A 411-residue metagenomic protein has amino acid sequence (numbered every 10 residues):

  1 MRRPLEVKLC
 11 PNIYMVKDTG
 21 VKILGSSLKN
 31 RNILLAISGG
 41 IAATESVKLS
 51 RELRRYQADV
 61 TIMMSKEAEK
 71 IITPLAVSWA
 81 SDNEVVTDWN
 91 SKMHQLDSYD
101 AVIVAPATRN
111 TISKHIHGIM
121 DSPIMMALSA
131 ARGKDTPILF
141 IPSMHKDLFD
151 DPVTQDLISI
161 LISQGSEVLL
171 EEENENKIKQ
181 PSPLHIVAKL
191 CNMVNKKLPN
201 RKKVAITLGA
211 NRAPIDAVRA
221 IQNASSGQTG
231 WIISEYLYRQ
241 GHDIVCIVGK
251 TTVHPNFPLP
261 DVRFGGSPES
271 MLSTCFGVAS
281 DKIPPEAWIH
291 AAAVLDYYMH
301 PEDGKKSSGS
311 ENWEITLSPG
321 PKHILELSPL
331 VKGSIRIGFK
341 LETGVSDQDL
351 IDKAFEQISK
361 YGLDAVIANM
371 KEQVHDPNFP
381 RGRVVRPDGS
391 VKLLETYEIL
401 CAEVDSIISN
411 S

Functional and structural regions predicted by a protein language model:
R2-S411: A cross-family phosphate/adenosyl-ligand binding-site feature
